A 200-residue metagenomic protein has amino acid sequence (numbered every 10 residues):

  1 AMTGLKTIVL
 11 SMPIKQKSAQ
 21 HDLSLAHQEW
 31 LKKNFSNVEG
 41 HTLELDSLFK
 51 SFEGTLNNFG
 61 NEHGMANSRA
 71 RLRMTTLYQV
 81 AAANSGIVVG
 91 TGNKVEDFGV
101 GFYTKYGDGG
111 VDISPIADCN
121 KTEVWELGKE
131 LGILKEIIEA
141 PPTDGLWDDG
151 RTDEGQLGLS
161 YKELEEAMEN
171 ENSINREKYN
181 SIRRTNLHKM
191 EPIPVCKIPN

Functional and structural regions predicted by a protein language model:
A1-T3: Conserved SAM-binding loop of SAM-dependent methyltransferases across substrates and taxa, primarily the Class I
L5-I8, K15-Q16, H27, L31 (+7 more regions): ATP/NTP-dependent adenylation/nucleotidyl-transfer catalytic domains that generate, transfer, or process NMP-activated
Q20: Conserved Walker A/P-loop ATP-binding site and its immediately adjacent core in helicase/helicase-like ATPase domains
S24: Conserved SAM-binding loop
M74-T76: A generic local structural motif
